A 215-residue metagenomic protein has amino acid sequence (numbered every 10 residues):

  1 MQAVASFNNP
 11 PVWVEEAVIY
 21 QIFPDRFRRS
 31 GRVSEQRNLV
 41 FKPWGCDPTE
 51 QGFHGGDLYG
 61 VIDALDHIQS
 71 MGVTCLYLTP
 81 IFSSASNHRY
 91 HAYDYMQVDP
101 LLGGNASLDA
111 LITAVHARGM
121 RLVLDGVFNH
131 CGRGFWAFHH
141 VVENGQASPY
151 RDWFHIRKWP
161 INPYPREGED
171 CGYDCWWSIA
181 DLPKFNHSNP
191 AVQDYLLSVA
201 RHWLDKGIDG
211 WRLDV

Functional and structural regions predicted by a protein language model:
M1-L124, N129-V141, D170-H187, D194 (+2 more regions): N-terminal structural segment of carbohydrate-active enzymes
P100-G104, H139-E167: Acidic, His- and aromatic-enriched active-site or binding-groove loops in soluble protein domains that engage sugars
